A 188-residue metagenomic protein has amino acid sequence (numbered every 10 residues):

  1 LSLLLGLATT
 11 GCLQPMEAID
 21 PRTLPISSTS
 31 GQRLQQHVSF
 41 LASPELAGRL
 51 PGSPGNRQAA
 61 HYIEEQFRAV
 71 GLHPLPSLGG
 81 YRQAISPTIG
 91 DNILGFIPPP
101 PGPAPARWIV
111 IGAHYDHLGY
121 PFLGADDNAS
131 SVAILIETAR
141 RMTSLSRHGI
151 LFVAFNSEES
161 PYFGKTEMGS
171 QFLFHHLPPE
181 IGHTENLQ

Functional and structural regions predicted by a protein language model:
D20-S28, P44-P54, Y81-A84, L118-N128 (+2 more regions): Second-shell loop/turn segments in exported
T29-L34, P87-I89, I97, P101-P105 (+2 more regions): Extracellular/periplasmic catalytic domains that process cell-envelope and extracellular macromolecules
S30-V38, A42, G55-Q66, Y81 (+5 more regions): Stable alpha-helical elements in mature extracytoplasmic
L41, F67, I85-H117: Acidic/His- and Gly-rich active-site-bordering loop/insert found across diverse amide/peptide-bond hydrolases
R49-P98: A non-catalytic alpha/beta surface segment that caps or lines the substrate-entry region of metallo-dependent hydrolase
L72, A84-S86, P105-I109, E159-S160 (+1 more regions): Soluble extramembrane regions of membrane proteins in the secretory/endomembrane system
I89-N92, H117-Q188: Acidic/histidine-rich catalytic neighborhood of metal-dependent amide-processing enzymes
